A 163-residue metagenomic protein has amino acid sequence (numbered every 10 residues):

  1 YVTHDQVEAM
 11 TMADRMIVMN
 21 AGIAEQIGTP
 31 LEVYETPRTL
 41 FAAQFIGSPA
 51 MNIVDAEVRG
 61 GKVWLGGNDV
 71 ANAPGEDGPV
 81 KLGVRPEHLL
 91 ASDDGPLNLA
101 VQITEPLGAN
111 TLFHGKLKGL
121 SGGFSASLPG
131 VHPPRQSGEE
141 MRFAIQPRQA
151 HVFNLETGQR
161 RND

Functional and structural regions predicted by a protein language model:
Y1-T3: Conserved H-loop
A9-T11, Y34: A short, surface-exposed alpha-helical micro-motif characterized by mixed small hydrophobic and charged/polar residues
R15, I27-G28, T36: Short, glycine/charged-rich "phosphate-handling" switch motifs in NTP-dependent and phosphotransfer domains
V18-M19, V84: Catalytic metal- and UDP-sugar-binding loop of GT-A-like glycosyltransferases, i.e., residues flanking the conserved
L31-E35, A43, L90: Short acidic-hydrophobic catalytic motif
P49-I53, G61-D163: Non-catalytic connector elements of ABC transporters
